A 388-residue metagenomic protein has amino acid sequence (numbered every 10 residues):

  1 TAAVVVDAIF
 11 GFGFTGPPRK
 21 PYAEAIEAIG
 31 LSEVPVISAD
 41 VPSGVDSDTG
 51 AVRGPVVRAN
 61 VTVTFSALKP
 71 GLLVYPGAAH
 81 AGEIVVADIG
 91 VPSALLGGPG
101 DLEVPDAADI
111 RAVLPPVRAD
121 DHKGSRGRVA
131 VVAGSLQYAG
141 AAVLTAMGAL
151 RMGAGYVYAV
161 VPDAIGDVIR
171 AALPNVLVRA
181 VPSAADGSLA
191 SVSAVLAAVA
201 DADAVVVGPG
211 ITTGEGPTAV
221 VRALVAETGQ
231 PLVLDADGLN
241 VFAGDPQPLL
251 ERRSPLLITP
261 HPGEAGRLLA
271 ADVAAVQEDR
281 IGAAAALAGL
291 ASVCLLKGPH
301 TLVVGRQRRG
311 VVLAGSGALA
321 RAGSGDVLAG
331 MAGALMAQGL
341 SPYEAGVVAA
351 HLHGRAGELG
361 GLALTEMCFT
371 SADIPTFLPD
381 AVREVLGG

Functional and structural regions predicted by a protein language model:
T1-A2, G187: Gly/Ser-rich phosphate-binding catalytic loop and adjacent alpha/beta segment that cradle a phosphoryl group at enzyme
A2-V4, I9-G100: Internal gly/pro-rich beta-alpha loop/helix module that stabilizes soluble enzyme cofactors or their anionic handles
A59-V61, L72-L232, A236, N240-L257 (+1 more regions): Small-residue (G/A/S/T)-rich helix-start motifs and N-terminal tracts that mark the onset
